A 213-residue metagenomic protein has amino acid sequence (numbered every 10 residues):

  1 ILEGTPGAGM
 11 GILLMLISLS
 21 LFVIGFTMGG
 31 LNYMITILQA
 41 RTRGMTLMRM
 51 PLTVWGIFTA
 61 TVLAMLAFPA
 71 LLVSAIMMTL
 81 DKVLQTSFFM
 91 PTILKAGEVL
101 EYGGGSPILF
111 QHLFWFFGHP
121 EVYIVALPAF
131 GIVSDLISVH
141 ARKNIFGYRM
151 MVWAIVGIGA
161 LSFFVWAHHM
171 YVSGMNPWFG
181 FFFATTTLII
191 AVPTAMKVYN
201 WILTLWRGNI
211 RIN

Functional and structural regions predicted by a protein language model:
I1-N213: Membrane-embedded and interfacial regions of multi-pass energy-transducing membrane proteins
